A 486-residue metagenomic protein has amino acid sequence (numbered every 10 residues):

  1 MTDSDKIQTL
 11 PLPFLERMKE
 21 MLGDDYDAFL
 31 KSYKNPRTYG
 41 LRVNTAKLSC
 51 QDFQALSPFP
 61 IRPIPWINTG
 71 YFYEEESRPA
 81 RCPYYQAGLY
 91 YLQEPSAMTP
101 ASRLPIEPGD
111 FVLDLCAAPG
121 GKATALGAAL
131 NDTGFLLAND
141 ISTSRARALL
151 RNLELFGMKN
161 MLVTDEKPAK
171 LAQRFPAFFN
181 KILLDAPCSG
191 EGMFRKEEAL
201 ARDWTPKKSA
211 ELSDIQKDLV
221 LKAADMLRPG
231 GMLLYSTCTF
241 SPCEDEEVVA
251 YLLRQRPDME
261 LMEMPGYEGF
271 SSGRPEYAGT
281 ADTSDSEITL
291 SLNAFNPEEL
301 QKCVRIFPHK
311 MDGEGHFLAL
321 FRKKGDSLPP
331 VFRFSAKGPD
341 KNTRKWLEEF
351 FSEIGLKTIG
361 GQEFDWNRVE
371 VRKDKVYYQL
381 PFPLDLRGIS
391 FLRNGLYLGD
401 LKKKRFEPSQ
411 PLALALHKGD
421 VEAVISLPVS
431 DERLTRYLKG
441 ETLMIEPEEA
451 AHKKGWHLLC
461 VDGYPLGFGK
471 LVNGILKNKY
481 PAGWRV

Functional and structural regions predicted by a protein language model:
M1-L56, D312-F317, K324-V486: Polybasic, low-complexity RNA-engagement segments
Y39-M98: Conserved AdoMet
G109-A118: Conserved class I S-adenosyl-L-methionine
P119-D132: Conserved SAM-binding loop of SAM-dependent methyltransferases across substrates and taxa, primarily the Class I
L130-N131, L227-P229: Helix-to-beta-strand junctions that scaffold the AdoMet/dcAdoMet cofactor pocket in Class I SAM-dependent enzymes
N139-A177, L184: S-adenosyl-L-methionine
S144, N180-K222, C238-D245, M259-M262 (+2 more regions): Mobile active-site "lid"/loop adjacent to the S-adenosyl-L-methionine
F179-N180, M232-Y235, F240-V371, K375: Class I S-adenosyl-L-methionine
